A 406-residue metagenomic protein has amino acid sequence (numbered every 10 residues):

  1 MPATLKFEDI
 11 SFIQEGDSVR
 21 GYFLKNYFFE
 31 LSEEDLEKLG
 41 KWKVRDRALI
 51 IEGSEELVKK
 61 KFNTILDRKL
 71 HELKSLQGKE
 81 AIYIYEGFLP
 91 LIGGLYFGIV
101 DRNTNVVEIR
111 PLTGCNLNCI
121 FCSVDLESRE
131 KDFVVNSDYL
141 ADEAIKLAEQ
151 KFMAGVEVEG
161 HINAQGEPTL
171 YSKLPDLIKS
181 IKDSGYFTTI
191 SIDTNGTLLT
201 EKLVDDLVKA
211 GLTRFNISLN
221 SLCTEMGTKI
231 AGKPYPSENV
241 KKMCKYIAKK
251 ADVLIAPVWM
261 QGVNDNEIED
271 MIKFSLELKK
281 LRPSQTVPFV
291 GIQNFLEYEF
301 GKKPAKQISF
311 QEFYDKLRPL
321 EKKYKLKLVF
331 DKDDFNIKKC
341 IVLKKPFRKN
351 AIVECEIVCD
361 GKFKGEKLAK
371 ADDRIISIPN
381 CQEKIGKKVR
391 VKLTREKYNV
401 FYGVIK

Functional and structural regions predicted by a protein language model:
M1-V44: Short Lys/Arg-enriched alpha/beta "domain-start" segment
R45-P111, L126-S128, Q150-G155: N-terminal [4Fe-4S]-dependent radical SAM core
K60-K74, L320-N336: Short, structured interface segments
V106, S123-A141, L147-Y171, I181-L203 (+4 more regions): Core AdoMet radical
R110-L126, L368: Local cysteine-cluster metal-coordination motifs and their immediate loop/turn environment, predominantly Fe-S cluster
E238-K302, Q311-K332: Conserved C-terminal portion of the radical SAM core fold that forms the substrate/S-adenosylmethionine-binding
K303-F310, V342-R348: Short, surface-exposed amphipathic charged segments that create phosphate/polyanion-binding patches used for binding
N336-K406: Terminal RNA-binding accessory module
